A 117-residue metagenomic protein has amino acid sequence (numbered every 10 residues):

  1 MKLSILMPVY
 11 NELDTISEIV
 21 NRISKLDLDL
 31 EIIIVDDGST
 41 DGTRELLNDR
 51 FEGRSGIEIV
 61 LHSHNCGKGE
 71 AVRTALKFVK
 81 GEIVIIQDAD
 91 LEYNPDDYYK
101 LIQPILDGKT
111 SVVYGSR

Functional and structural regions predicted by a protein language model:
M1-R117: Structured catalytic core of nucleotide-sugar glycosyltransferases
